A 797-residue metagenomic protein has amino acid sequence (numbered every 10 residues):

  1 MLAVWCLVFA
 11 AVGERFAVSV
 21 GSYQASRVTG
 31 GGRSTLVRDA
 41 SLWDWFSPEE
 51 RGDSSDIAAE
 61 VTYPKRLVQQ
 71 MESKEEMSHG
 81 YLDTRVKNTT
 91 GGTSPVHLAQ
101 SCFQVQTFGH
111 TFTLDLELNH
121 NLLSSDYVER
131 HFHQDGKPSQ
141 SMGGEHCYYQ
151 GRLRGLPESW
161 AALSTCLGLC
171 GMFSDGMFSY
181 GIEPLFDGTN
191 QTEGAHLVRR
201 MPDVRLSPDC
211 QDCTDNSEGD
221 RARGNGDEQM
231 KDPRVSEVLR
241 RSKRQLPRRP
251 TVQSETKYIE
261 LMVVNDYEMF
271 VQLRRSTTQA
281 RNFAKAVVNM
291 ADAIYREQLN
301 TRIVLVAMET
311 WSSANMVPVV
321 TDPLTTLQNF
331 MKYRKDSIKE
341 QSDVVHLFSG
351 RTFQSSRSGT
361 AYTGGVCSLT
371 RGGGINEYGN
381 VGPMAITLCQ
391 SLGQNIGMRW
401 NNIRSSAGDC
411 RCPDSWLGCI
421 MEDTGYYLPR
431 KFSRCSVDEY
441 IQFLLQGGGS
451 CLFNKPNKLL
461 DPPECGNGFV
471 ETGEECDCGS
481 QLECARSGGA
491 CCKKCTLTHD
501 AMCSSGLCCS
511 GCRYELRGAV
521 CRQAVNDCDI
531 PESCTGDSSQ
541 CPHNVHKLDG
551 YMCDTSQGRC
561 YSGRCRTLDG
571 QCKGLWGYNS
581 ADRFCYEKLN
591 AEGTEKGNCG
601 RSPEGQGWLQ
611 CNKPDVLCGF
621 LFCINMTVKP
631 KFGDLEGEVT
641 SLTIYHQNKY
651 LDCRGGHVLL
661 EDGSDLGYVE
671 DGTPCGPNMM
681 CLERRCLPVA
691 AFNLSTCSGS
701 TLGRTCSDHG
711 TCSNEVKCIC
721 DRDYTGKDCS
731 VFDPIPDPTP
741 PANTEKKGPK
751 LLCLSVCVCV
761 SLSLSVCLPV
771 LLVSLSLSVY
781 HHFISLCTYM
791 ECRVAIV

Functional and structural regions predicted by a protein language model:
M1-F16, S755-C767, S774, Y780-V797: Classical eukaryotic N-terminal signal peptides for Sec-dependent ER targeting/secretion, especially the positively
L2-S124, T189-R371, Y378-P383, A407 (+12 more regions): Fold-level signature of zinc-dependent metallopeptidase catalytic domains
F103, Y127, K137-Q140, G144-M230: Autoinhibitory propeptides
Y127-R130, S164-T165, P184-D187, L273-T277 (+8 more regions): Short coil/turn segments at secondary-structure boundaries
S159-P184, R281-T301, Q394-N395, R399: Classical protein tyrosine phosphatase
L169-G176, D343-F348, G619-C623: Short, hydrophobic/proline-enriched secondary-structure or compact coil segments at domain edges
V381-I396: Short alpha-helix carrying the canonical HExxH Zn2+-binding catalytic motif
L392, I396-V758, L764, L768 (+1 more regions): Cysteine-rich modules of extracellular adhesion/ECM and protease-associated proteins
